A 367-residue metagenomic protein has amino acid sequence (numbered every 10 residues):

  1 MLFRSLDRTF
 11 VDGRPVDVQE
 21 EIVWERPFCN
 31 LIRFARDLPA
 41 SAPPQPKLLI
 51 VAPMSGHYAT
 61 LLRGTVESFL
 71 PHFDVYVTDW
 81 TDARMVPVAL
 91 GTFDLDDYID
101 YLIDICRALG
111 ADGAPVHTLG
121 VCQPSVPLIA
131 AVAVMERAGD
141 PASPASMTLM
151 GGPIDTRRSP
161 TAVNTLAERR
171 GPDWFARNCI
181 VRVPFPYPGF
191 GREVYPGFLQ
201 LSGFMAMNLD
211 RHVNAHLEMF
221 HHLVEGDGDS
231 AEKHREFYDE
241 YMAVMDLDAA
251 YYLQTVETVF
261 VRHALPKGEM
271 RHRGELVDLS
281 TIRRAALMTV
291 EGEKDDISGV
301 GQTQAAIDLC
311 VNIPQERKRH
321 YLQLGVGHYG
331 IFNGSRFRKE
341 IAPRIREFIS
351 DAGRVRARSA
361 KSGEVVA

Functional and structural regions predicted by a protein language model:
L6-V86: Short, surface-exposed "cap/lid" segments of acyl-processing enzymes
M85-A89, I99-V116, L128-A133: Conserved acidic catalytic loop of the alpha/beta-hydrolase fold
D112-G113, A131-A250: Alpha/beta-hydrolase-fold enzymes
L119-V121, S125, G292: Conserved alpha/beta-hydrolase "nucleophile elbow" surrounding the catalytic nucleophile
I282-R283, M288-E291, D295: Short beta-strand/loop motif that positions the catalytic acidic residue of the alpha/beta-hydrolase fold
D296-A305: Conserved alpha/beta-hydrolase "acid-adjacent" motif
I297, Y321-K339: Catalytic histidine-centered segment of alpha/beta-hydrolase-like enzymes
